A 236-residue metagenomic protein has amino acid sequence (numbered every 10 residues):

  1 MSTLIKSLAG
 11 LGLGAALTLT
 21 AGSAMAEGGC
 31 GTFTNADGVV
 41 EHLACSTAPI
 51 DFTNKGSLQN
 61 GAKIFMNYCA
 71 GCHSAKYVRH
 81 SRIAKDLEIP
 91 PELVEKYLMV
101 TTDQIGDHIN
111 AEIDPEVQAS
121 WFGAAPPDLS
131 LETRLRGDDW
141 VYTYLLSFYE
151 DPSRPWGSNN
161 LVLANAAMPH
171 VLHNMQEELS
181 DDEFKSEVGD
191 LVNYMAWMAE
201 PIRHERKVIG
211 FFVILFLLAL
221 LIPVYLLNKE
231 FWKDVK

Functional and structural regions predicted by a protein language model:
M1-G12: Bacterial N-terminal signal peptides that target proteins for export
A21-S23: N-terminal signal peptide c-region/cleavage motif recognized by signal peptidases
C30, N35-K63, S74-K85, A199 (+1 more regions): Electrostatic cytochrome c docking/interface patches
F65-K76, L191: The canonical Cys-X-X-Cys-His
H73-V78, P169, H173: Detector for the c-type heme attachment site
E88-L161, A166-F184: Electron-transfer interface patches adjacent to heme c in soluble/periplasmic c-type cytochromes and di-/multiheme
E177-F211: Short, aromatic-rich amphipathic segments at membrane interfaces that lie adjacent to a transmembrane helix or signal
R206-I209, L218-K236: Juxtamembrane interface at the cytosolic side of transmembrane helices
